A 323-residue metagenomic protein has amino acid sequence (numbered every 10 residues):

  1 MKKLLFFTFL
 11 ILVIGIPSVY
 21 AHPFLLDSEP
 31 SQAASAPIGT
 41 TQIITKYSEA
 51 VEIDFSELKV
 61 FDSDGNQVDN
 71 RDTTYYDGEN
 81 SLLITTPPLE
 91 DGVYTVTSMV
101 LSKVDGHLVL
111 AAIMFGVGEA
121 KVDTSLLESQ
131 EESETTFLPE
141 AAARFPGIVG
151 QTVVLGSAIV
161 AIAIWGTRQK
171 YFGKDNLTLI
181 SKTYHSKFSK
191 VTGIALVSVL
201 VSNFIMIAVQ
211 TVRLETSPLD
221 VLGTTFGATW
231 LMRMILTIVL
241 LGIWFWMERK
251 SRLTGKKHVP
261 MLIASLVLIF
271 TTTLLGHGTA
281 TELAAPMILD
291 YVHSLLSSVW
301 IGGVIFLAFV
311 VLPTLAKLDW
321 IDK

Functional and structural regions predicted by a protein language model:
M1-L5: Bacterial N-terminal signal peptides that target proteins for export
F7-I16: Bacterial N-terminal signal peptides
G15-D27: Proline/serine/threonine-rich low-complexity linkers at boundaries of modular beta-sandwich domains
F24, S56, D72-T73, G78-D91 (+1 more regions): Polytopic transmembrane helical bundles with strong interfacial aromatic enrichment
S28-A33: Short, solvent-exposed loop/edge segments of extracellular or virion-exposed proteins
A34-G39: Short, solvent-exposed loop/linker segments at the N-terminal edge of repeated beta-sheet extracellular domains
T41-I43, Y94: Hydrophobic core residues within well-ordered beta-strands of beta-rich domains
I43-D72: Short, surface-exposed alpha-helix to beta-strand junction/turn motifs within ectodomains of secreted and cell-envelope
